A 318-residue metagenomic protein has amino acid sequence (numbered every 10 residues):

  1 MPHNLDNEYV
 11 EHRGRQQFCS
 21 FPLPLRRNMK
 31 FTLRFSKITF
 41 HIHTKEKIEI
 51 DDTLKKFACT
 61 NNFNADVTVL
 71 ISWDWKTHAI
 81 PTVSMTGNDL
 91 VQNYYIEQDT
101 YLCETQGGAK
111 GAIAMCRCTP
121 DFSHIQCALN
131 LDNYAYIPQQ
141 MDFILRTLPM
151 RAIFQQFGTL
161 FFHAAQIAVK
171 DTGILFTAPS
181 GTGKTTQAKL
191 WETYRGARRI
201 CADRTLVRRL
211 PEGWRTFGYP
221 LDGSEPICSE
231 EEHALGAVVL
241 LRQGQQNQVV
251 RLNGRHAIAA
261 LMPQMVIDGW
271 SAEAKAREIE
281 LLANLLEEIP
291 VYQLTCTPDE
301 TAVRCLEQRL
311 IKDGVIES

Functional and structural regions predicted by a protein language model:
M1-P2, M29: Accessible peptide chain termini
H3, Y9-H12, Q16-Q17: Low-complexity, intrinsically disordered or signal/transmembrane-proximal segments
G14, F21-L175, P179-S180, L190-R198 (+1 more regions): A noncatalytic interaction/capping subdomain that flanks phosphate/NTP-handling catalytic cores
G183: Conserved glycine(s) of the Walker
Q187: Hydrophobic positions on the alpha1 helix immediately C-terminal to the Walker A/P-loop
